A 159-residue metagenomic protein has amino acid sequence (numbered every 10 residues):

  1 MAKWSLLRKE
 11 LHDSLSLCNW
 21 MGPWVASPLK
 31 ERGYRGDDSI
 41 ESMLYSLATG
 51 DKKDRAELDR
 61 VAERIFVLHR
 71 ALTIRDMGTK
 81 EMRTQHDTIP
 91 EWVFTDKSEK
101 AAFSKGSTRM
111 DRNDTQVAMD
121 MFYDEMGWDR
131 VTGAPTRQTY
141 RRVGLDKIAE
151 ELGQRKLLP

Functional and structural regions predicted by a protein language model:
M1-P159: Extended C-terminal regions of large enzymes
